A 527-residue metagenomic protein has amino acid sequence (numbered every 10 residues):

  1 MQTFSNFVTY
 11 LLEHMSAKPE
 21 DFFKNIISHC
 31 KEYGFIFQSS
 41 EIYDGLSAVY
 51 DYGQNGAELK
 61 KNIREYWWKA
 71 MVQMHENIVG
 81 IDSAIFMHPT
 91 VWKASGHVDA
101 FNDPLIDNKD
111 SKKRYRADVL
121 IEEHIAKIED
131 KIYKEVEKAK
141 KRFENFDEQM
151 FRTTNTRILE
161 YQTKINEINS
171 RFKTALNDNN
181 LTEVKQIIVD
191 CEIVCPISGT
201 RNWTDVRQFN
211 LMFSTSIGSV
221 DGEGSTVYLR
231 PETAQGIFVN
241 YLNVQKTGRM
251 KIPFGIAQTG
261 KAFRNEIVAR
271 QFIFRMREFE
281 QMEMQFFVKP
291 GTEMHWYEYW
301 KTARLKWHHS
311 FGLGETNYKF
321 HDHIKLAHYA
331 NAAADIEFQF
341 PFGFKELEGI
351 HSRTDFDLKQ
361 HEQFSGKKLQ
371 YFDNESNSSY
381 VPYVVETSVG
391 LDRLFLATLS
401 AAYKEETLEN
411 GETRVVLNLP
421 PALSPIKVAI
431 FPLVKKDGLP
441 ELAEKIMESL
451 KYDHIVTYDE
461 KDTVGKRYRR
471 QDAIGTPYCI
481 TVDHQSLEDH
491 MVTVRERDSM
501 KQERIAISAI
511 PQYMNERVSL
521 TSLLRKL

Functional and structural regions predicted by a protein language model:
Q2-H14: Short, Lys/Arg-enriched N-terminal segments with co-localized hydrophobic residues within the first ~10-30 amino acids
L11-L527: NTP/phosphate- and nucleic-acid-binding module
